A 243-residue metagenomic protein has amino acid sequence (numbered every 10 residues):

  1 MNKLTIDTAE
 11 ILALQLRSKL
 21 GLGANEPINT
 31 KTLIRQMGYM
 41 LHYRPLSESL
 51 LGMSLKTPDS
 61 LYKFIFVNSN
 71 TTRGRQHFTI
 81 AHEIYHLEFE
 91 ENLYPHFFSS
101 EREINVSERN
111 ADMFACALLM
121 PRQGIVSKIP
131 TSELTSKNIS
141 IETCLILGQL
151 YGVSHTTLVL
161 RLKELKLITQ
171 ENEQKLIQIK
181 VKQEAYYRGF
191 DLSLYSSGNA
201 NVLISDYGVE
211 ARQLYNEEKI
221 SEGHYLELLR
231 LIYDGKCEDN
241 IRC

Functional and structural regions predicted by a protein language model:
M1-C243: Active-site hotspot residues in diverse enzymes, especially metal/ion-binding acidic/histidine motifs
